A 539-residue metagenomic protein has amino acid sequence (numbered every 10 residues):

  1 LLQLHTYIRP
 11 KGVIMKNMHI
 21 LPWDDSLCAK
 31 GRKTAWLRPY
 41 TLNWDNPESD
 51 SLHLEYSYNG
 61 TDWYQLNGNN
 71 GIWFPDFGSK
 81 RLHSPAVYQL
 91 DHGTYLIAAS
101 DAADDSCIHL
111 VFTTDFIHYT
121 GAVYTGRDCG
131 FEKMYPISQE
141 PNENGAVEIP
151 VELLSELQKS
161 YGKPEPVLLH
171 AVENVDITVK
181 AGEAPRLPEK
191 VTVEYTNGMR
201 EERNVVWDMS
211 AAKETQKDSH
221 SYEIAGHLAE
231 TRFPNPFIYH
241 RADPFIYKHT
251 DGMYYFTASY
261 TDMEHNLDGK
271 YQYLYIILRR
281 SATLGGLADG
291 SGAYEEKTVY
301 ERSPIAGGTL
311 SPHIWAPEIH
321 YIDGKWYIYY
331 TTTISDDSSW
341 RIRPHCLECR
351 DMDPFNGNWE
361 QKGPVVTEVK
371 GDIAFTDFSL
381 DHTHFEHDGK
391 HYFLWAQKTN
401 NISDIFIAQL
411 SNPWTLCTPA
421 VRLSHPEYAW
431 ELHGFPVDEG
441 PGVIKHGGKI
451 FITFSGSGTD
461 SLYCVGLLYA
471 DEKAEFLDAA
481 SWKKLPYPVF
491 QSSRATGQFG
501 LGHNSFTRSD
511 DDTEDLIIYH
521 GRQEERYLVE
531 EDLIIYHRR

Functional and structural regions predicted by a protein language model:
L1-R539: Carbohydrate-active catalytic/glycan-binding domains of CAZyme proteins, especially the secreted or lumenal ectodomains
